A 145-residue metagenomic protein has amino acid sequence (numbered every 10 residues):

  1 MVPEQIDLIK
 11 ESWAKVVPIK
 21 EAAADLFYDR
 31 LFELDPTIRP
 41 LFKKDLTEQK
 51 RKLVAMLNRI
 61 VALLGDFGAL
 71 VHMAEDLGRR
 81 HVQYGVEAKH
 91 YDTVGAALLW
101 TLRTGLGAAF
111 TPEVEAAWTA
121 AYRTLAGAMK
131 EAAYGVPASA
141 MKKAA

Functional and structural regions predicted by a protein language model:
M1-A145: Globin-like tetrapyrrole-binding proteins
